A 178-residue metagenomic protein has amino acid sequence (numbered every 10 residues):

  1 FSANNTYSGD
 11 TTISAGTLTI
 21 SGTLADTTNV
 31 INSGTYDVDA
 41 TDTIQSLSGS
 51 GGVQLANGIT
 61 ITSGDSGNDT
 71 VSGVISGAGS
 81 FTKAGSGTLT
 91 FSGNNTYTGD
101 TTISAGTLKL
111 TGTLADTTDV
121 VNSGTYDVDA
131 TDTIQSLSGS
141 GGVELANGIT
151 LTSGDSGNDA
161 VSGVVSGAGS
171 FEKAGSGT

Functional and structural regions predicted by a protein language model:
F1-G52, D69-S72, S76-G77, T90-G142 (+2 more regions): Surface-exposed loop/turn positions within long extracellular repeat scaffolds, especially the passenger domains
Q45-S46, I59-S63, Y126, Q135-S136 (+1 more regions): Extracellular beta-helix/beta-solenoid repeat scaffolds
